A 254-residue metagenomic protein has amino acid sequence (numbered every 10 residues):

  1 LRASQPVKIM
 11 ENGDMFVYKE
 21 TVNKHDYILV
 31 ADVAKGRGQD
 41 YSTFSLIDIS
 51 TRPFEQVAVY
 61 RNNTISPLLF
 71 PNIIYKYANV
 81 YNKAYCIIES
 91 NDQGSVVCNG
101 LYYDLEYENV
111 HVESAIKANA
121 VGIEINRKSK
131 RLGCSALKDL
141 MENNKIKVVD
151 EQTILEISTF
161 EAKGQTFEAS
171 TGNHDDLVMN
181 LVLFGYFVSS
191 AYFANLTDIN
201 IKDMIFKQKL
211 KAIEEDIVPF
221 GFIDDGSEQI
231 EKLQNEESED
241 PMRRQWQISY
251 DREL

Functional and structural regions predicted by a protein language model:
L1-A115, V121, R131, S135 (+2 more regions): RNase H-like, metal-dependent nuclease domains and their acidic two-metal-ion catalytic environment used
E124-I125: Phosphate-backbone recognition surface of nucleic-acid-processing proteins
